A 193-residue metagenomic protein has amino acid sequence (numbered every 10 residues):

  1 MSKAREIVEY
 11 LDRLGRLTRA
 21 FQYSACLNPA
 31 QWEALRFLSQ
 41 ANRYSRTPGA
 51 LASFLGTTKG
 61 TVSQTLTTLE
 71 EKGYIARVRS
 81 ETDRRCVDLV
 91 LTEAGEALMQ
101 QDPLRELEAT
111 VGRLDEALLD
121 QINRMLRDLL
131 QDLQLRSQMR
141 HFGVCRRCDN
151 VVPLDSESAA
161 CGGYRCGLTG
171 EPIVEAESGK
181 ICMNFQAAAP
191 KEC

Functional and structural regions predicted by a protein language model:
M1-A25: N-terminal leader segment of winged-helix/HTH proteins
E6, R13, E33-F37, A97 (+1 more regions): Pre-recognition alpha-helix immediately N-terminal to the DNA-recognition helix within helix-turn-helix or winged-helix
I7, L11, Q101-D149: Terminal interaction helix/tail motif
R19-T58: N-terminal helix-turn-helix DNA-binding core of bacterial DNA-binding proteins
P48, L66-T67: Short, hydrophobic-biased segments on the C-terminal half of alpha helices that form "recognition helices"
T68-L119: Charged, amphipathic alpha-helical coiled-coil/dimerization segments
D132-C193: Mid-protein regulatory/catalytic core that forms ligand/cofactor-binding pockets and protein-protein interaction
